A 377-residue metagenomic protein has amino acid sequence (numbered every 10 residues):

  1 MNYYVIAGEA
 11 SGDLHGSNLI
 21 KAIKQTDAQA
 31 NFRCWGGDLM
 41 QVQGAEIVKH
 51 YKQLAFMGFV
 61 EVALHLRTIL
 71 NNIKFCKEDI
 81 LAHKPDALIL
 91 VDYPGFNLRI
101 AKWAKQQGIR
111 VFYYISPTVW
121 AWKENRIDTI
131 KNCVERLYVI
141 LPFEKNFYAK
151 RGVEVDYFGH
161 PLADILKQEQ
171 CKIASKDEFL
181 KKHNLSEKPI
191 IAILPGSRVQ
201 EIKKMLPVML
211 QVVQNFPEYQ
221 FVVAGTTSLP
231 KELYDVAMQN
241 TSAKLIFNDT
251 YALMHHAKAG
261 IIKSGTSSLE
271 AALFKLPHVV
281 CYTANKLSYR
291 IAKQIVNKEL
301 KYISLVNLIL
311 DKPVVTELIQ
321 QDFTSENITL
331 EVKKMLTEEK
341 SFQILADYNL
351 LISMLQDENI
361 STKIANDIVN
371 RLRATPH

Functional and structural regions predicted by a protein language model:
M1-H377: Nucleotide-activated sugar donor-binding and catalytic core shared by glycosyltransferases and related lipid-linked
